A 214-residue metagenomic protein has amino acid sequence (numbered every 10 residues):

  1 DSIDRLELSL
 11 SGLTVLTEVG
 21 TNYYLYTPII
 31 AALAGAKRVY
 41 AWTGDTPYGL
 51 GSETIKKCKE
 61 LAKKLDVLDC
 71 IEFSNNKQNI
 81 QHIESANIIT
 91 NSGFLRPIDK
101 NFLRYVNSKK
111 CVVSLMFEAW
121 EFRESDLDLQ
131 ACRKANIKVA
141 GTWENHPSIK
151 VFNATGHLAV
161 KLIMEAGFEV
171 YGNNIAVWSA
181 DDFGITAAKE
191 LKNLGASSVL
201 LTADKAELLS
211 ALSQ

Functional and structural regions predicted by a protein language model:
D1-D4: Positively charged, low-complexity intrinsically disordered leader regions
S11-L25, G156-A196, T202: Glycine-rich adenosine-cofactor-binding loop
E18-K37, W42: Histidine-anchored nucleotide/phosphate-binding helix
L33, K37-K64: Glycine-rich phosphate-binding loop and adjoining beta1-alpha1-beta2 segment of Rossmann-like nucleotide-binding folds
P47-K56, W120-S125, G184-T186, A206-L209: Short, charged/polar "capping" segments at the starts of alpha-helices and the immediately preceding loops
A62-S74, S85, A135-I137: A short helix-to-beta-strand connector/capping loop
E72-I83, A203-S213: Short acidic low-complexity segments
E84-F168: Phosphate/diphosphate ligand-binding glycine-rich loop within oxidoreductases
